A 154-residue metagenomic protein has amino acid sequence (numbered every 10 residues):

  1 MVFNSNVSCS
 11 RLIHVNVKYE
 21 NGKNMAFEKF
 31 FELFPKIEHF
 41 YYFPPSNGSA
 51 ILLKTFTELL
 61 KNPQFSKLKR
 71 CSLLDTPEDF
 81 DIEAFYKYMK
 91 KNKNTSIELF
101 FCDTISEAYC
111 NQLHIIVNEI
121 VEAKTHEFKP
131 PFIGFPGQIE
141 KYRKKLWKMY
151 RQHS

Functional and structural regions predicted by a protein language model:
M1-S154: The conserved beta-strand core of Leucine-Rich Repeat
